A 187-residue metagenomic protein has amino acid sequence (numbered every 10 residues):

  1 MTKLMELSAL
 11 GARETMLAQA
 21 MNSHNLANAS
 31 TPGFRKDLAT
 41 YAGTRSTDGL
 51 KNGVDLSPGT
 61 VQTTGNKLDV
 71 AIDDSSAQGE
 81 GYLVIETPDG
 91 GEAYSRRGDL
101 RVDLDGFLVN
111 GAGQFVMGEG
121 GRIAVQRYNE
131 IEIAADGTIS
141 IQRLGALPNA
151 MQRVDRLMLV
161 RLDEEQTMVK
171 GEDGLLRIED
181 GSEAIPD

Functional and structural regions predicted by a protein language model:
M1-D187: Amphipathic alpha-helical polymerization modules
